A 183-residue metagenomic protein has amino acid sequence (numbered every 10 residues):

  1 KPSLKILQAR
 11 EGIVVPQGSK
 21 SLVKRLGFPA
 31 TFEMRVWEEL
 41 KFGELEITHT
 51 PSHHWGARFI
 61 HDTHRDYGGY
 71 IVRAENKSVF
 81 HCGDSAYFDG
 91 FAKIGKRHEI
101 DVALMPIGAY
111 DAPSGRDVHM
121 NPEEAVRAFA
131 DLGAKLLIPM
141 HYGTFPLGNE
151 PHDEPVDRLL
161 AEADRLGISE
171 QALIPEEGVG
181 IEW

Functional and structural regions predicted by a protein language model:
K1-E11, Q17-L22: Di-metal (Zn2+ and/or Mg2+/Mn2+) metal-binding site signature of metallo-dependent hydrolases with the MBL/beta-CASP
K1-S3, R25, R58-F59, G115-R116: A short secondary-structure junction signal
P2, M34-H98, A161, E176-W183: Core dinuclear metal-dependent hydrolase active-site scaffold
G12, G18-S21, F88-E176: Cap/insert and terminal regions of metallo-dependent hydrolase folds
P16-Q17, C82: Short His-Asn-centered micro-motif
V23-M34: Helix-loop-beta element that forms the nucleotide-linked donor phosphate-binding surface in glycosyltransferases
R25-G27, K41, L166-I168: Short, structurally constrained coil/turn elements that cap an alpha-helix or connect an alpha-helix to the following
